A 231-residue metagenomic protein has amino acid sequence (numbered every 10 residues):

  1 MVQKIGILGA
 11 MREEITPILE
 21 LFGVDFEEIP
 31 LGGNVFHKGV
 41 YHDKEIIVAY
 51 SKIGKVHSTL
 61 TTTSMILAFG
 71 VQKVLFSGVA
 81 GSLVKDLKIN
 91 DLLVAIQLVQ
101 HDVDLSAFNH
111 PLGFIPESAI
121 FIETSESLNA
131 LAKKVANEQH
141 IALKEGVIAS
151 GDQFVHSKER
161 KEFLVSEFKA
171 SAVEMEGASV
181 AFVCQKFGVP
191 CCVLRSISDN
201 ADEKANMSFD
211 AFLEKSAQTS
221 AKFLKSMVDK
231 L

Functional and structural regions predicted by a protein language model:
V2-T63, F69: N-terminal short beta-loop-beta anion/metal-coordinating cradle
L21, S127-A142, V183, T219-K230: Generic non-transmembrane alpha-helical segments
S64-A68, V84-L87, F182-P190: Alpha-helix C-terminal capping segments
V71-L75: Proline-aspartate-enriched helix->loop->beta-strand connector
L83-F168: Mid-sequence, gly/pro-rich, charge-dense loop/helix-turn segments that line enzyme active sites
F154-N200: A C-terminal functional module that forms or caps the active site or interfaces directly with catalytic machinery
A201-L231: His/Asp/Glu-rich mid-to-C-terminal helical/loop segments that flank catalytic regions of hydrolases
